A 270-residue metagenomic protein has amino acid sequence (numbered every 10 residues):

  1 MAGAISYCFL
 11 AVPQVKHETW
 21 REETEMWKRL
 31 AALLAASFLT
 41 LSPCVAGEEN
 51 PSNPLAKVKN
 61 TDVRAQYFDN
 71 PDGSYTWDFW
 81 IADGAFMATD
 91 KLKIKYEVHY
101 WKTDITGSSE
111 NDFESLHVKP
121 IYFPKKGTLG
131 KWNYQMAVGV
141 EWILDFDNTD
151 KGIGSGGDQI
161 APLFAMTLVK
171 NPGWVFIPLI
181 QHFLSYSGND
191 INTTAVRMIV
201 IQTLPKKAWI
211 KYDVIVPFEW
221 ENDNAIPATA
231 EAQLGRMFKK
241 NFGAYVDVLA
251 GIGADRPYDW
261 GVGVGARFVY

Functional and structural regions predicted by a protein language model:
M1-S52: Cleavable N-terminal export/targeting peptides
A46-Y186, D190-Y270: Transmembrane beta-barrel domains of Gram-negative outer membranes and organellar outer membranes
